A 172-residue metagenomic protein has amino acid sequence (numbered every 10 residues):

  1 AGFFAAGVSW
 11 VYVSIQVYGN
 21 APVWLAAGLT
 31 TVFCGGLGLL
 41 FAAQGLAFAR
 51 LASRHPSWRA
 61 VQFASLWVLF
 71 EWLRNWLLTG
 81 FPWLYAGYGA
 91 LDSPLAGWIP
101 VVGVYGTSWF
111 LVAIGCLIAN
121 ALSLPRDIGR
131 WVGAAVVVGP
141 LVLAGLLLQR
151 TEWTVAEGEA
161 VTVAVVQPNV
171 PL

Functional and structural regions predicted by a protein language model:
A1-E152: Membrane-embedded alpha-helical bundles of multi-pass enzymes that act on lipidic or dolichyl-linked glycan substrates
L146-L172: Soluble catalytic regions of membrane-associated enzymes that act on cell-envelope and secretory-pathway components
